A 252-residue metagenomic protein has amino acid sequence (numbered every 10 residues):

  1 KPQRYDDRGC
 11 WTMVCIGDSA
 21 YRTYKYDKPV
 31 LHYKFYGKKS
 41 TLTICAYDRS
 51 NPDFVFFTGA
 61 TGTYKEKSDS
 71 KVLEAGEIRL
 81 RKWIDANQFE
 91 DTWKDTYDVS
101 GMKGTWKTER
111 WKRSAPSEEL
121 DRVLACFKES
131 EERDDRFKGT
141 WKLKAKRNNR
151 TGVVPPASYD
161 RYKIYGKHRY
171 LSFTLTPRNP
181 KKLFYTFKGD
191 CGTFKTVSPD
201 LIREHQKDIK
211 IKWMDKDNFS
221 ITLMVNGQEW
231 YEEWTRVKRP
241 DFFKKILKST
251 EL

Functional and structural regions predicted by a protein language model:
K1-T12, P116, V123-K142, D241: N-terminal helix-cap/turn-to-beta initiation motif at the start of protein domains
D7-W11, Y26-V30, R136-K142, V153-K167: Extracellular/luminal Pro/Thr/Ser-rich low-complexity repeat and linker "mucin-like" segments that act as
W11, Y33-F35, F89, W111 (+3 more regions): Fold-core signature of tandem repeat domains
M13-Y26, K39-S100, K144-V154, S172-Q228: Contiguous, well-ordered beta-strand patches that form the walls/edges of small beta-barrel/beta-sandwich domains
V14, H32-Y36, K142, K163-I164 (+2 more regions): Mature soluble binding/inhibitory domains
T61, D95-E131, T186, C191 (+1 more regions): Edge beta-strand at a domain terminus
W83, R133-R136, K163-Y165, W213-M214: Extracellular/periplasmic catalytic domains that process cell-envelope and extracellular macromolecules
